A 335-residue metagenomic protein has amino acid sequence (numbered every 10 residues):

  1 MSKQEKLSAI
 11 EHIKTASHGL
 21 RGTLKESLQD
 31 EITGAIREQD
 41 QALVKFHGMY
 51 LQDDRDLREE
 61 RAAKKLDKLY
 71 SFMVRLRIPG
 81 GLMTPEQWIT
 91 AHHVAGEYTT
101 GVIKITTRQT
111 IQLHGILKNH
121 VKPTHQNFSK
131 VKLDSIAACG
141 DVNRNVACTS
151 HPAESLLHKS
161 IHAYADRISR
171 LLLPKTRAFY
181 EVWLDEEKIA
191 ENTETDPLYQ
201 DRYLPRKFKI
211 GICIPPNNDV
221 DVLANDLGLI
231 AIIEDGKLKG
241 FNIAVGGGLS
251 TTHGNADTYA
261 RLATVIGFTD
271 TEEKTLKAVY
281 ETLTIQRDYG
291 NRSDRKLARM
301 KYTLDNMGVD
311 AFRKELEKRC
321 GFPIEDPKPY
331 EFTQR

Functional and structural regions predicted by a protein language model:
M1-R335: Peripheral terminal and linker regions in Fe-S/redox and tRNA-modifying enzymes
